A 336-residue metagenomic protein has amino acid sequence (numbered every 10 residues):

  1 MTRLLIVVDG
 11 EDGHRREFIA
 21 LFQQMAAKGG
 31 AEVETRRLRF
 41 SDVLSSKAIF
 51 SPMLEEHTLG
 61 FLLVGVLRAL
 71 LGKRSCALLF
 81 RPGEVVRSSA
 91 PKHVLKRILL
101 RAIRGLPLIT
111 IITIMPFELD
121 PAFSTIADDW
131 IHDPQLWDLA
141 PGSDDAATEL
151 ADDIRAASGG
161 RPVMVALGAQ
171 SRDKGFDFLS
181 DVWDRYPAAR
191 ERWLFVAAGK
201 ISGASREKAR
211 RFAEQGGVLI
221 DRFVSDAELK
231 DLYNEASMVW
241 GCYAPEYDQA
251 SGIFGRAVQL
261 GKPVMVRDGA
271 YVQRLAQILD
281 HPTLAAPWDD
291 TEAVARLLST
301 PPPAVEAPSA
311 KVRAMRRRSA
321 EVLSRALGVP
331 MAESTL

Functional and structural regions predicted by a protein language model:
R36-R104: Extended catalytic core of nucleotide-activated donor transferases of GT-like folds
H93-I154: Donor nucleotide-sugar binding/catalytic pocket of nucleotide-sugar-dependent glycosyltransferases
A151-K174, S180-W183, F195: Conserved donor-binding/catalytic core segment of Leloir-type glycosyltransferases
L167, L194-E207: Glycosyltransferase donor-sugar binding loop
R206-A227: Nucleotide-activated donor-binding/catalytic signature segment of Leloir-type glycosyltransferases, i.e., the conserved
Y233-D248: Acidic donor-binding loop of glycosyltransferase active sites
M238, P263-D268: Short hydrophobic beta-strand element within catalytic cores of glycosyltransferases and related nucleotide-activated
Q273-T300: Change "using UDP/GDP/dTDP sugars" to "using nucleotide sugars
